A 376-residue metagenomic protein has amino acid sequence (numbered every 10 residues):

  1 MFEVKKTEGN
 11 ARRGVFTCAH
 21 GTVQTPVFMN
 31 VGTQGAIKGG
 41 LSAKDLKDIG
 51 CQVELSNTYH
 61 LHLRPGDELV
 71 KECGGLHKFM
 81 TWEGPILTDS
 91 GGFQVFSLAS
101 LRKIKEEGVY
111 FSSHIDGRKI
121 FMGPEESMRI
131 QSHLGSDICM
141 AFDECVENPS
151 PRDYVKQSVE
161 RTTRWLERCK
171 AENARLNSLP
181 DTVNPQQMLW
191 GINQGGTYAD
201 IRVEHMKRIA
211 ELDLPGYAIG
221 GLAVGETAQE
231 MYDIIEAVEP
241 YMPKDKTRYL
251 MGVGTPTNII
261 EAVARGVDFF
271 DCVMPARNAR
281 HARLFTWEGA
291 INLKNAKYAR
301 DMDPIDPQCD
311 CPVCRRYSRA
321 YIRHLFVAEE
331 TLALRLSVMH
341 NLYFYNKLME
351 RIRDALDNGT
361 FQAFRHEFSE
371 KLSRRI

Functional and structural regions predicted by a protein language model:
M1-V15, V23-M29, G39-G40, D143-P149 (+1 more regions): C-terminal extensions of enzymes
M1-V183, A296-A299: Non-catalytic, usually N-terminal nucleic-acid engagement modules in DNA/RNA processing proteins
G21, E54, D89, Q131 (+5 more regions): Conserved, mostly hydrophobic/aromatic
S127, S158, T162-W165, C169 (+5 more regions): Alpha-helical packing segments of well-folded alpha/beta enzyme cores
S136, E167, A171-A174, P240-P243 (+4 more regions): Generic secondary-structure signature for well-ordered alpha-helical cores
N148-P151, K156, G216-L222, T331-L334: Glycine- and acidic
T163, E172, L176, P180 (+2 more regions): Glycine-rich phosphate/ribose-binding loops and adjacent secondary-structure elements that form binding surfaces
